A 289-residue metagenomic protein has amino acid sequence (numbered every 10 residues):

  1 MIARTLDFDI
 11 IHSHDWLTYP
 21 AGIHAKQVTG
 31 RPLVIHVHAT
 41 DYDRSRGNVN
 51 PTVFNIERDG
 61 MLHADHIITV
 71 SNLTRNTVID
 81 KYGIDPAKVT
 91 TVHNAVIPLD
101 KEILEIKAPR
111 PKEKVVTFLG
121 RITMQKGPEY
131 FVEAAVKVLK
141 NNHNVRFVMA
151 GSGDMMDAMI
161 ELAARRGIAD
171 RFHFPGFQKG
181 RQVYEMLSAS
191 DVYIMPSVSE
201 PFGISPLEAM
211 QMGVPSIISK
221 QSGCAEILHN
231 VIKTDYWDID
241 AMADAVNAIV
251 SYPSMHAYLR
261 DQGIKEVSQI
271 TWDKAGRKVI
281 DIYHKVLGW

Functional and structural regions predicted by a protein language model:
R31-V34, Y42-D59, P98: Nucleotide-sugar donor phosphate/pyrophosphate-binding loop at the beta->alpha transition of glycosyltransferases
L73, A95: Carbohydrate-associated surface elements
P109-A135, R260: Conserved donor-binding/catalytic core segment of Leloir-type glycosyltransferases
I160-Q178: Nucleotide-activated donor-binding/catalytic signature segment of Leloir-type glycosyltransferases, i.e., the conserved
F177-Q178, E185-S190: Short alpha-helical donor nucleotide-sugar binding micro-motif in glycosyltransferases
V198: Aromatic "clamp/platform" in nucleotide-sugar-dependent glycosyltransferases that forms part of the donor/acceptor
P215-I218: Short hydrophobic beta-strand element within catalytic cores of glycosyltransferases and related nucleotide-activated
V231-D240, A248-P253: Conserved acidic donor-binding segment of nucleotide-sugar-dependent glycosyltransferases
